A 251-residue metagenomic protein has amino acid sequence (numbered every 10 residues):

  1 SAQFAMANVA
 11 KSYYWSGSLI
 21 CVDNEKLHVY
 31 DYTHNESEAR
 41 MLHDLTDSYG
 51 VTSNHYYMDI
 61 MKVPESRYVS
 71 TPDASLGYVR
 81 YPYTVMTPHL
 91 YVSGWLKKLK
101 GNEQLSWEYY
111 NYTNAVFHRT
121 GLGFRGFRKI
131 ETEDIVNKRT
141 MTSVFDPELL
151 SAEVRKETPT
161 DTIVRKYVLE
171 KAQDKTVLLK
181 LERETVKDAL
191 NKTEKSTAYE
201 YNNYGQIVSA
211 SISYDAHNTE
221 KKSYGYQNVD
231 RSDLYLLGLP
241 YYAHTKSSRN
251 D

Functional and structural regions predicted by a protein language model:
S1-D251: Non-catalytic interaction/targeting regions
